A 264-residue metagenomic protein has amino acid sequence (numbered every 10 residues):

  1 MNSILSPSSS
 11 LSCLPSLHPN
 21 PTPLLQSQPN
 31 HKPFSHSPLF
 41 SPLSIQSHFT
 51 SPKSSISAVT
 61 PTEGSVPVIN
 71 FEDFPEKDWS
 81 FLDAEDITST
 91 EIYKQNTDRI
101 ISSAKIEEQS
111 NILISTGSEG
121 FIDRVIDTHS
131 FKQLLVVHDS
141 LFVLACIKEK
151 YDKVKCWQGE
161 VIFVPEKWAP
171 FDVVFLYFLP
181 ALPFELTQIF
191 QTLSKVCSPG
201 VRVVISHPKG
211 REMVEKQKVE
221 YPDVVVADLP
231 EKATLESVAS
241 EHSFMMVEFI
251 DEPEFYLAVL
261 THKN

Functional and structural regions predicted by a protein language model:
N2-L14, S27-S110: Class I SAM-dependent methyltransferase Rossmann-like catalytic core, especially the SAM/SAH-binding loop
K105-I106, H129, C197-V201: A generic alpha-to-beta junction signature in SAM-dependent methyltransferases
E107-E166: Class I SAM-dependent methyltransferase SAM/SAH-binding core
L113-S115, V137, V174-L179, S206: Conserved beta-strand segments of the P-loop GTPase G domain that flank and frequently precede/overlap
I162, P170-Q191: A short SAM/SAH-binding and catalytic strip from SAM-dependent methyltransferases
L186-R202, K209: A short glycine-rich, Lys/Arg-flanked "PGG" loop and its adjoining helix->strand segment in the class I
R202-E236: Conserved class I S-adenosyl-L-methionine
H242-N264: Core SAM-dependent methyltransferase catalytic element
